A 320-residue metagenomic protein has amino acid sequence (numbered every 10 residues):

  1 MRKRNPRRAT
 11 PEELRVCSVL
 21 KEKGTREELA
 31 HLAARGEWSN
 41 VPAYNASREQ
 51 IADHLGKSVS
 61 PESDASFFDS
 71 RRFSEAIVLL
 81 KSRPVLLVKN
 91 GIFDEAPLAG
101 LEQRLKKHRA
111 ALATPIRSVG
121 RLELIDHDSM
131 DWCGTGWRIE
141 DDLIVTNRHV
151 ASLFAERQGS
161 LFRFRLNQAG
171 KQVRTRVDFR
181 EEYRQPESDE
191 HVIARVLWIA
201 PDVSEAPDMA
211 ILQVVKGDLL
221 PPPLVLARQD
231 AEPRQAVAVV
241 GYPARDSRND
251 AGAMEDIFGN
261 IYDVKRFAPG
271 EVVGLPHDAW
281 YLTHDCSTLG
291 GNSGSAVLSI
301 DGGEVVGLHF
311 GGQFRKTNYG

Functional and structural regions predicted by a protein language model:
M1-G134, V264-P269: Protease-domain processing segments flanking chymotrypsin-fold serine proteases, especially trypsin-like
R2-R26, A30-R35, S39, G274-W280 (+2 more regions): C-terminal subregion of chymotrypsin/trypsin-like serine protease catalytic domains
F67-F68, F73, F93, L101 (+7 more regions): Phenylalanine-focused residue identity feature
L101-L105, A231, S295: Short, solvent-exposed coil/turn linker segments
A111-D126, M130-C133, W137-D141, V145-G290 (+2 more regions): Serine endopeptidase catalytic core focused on the charge-relay Asp
